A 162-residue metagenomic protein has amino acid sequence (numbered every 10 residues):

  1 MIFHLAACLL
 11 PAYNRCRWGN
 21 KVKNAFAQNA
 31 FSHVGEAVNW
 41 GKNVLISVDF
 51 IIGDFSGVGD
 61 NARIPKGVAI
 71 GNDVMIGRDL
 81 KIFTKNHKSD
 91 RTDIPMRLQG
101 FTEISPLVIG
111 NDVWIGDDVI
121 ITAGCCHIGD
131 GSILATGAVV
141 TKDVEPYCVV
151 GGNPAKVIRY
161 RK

Functional and structural regions predicted by a protein language model:
M1-S47: Extended, small-residue-rich solenoid/repeat segments and analogous flexible loops that form exposed scaffolds
R17-N24, V44-I52, G57-I128, N153-P154 (+1 more regions): Flexible, glycine/small-residue-enriched loop-and-beta-strand segment within the central core of proteins
R78, T136, P146: Residues that flank catalytic or metal-binding motifs in active/ligand-binding sites
W114, I133-A135, V139: A generic "structured core" feature
D130-S132, E145-Y147: Conserved catalytic segment of ABC-fold P-loop ATPases
K142: Short helix N-cap motif at coil->helix boundaries in the Bergerat
P146, G151-P154: Acidic, glycine-centered active-site loop in nucleotide-sugar glycosyltransferases
